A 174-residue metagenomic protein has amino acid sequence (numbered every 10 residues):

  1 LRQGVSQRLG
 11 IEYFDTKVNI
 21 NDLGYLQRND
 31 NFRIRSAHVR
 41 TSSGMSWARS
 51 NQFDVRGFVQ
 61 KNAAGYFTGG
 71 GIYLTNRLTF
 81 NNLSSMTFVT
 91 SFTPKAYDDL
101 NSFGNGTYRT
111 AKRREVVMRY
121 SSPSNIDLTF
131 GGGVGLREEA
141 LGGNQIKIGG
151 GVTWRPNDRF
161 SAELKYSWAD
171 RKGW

Functional and structural regions predicted by a protein language model:
L1-W174: Exposed, low-structure sequence patches enriched in small/polar residues
